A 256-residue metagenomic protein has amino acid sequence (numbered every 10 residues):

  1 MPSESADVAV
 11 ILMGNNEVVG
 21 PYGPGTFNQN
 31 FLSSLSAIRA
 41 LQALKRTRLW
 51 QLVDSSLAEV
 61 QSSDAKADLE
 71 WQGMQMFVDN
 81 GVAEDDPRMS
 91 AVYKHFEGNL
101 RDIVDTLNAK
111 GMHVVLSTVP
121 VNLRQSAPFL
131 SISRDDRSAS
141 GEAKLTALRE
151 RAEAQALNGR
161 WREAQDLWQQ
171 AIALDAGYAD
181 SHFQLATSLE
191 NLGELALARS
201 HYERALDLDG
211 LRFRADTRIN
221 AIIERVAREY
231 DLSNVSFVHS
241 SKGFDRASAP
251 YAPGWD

Functional and structural regions predicted by a protein language model:
M1-I11: Membrane-embedded segments
G14-R225, E229, S240-W255: Serine-dependent acyl-ester chemistry module
L232: Feature for secretory/organellar precursors and membrane-associated catalytic proteins
V235: Short, conserved active-site loop motifs that form the nucleotide-linked donor/cofactor pocket
